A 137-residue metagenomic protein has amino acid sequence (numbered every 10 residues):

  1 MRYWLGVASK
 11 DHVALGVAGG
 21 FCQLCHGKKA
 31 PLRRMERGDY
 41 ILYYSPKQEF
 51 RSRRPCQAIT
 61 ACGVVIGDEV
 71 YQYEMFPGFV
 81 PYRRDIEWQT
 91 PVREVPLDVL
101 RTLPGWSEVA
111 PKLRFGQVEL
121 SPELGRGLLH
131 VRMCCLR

Functional and structural regions predicted by a protein language model:
M1, H12-L15: Charged alpha-helical initiation segments
Y3-L5, K10, Q23-A30, V70-R137: Contiguous surface segments at macromolecular interaction interfaces
V7, Y44-S45: Short His-Asn-centered micro-motif
L15-L24: Short, polar loop/linker segments at the starts of domains and inter-domain junctions
M35-E36: Short, well-ordered loop/turn sites that connect or cap secondary structure elements
L42-Y43, T60: Hydrophobic beta-strand signal
S45-R51: Short, charged beta-turn/beta-strand-edge "cap" motif at the junction between a beta-strand and an adjacent loop
S52-D68: Short beta-strand-centered aromatic/proline hotspots
